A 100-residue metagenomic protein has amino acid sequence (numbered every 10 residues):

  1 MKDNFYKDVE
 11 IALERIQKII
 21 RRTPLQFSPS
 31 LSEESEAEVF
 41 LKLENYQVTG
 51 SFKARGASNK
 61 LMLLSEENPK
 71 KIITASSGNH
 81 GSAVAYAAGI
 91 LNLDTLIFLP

Functional and structural regions predicted by a protein language model:
M1-P100: PLP-dependent amino-acid enzyme catalytic core
